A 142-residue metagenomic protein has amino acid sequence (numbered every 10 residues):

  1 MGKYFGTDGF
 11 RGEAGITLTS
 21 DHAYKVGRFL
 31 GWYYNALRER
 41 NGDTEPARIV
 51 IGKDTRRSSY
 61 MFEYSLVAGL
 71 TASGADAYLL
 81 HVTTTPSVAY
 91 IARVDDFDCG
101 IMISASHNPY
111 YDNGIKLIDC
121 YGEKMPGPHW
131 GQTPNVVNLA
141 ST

Functional and structural regions predicted by a protein language model:
G2-T142: Gly/Ser-rich phosphate-binding catalytic loop and adjacent alpha/beta segment that cradle a phosphoryl group at enzyme
